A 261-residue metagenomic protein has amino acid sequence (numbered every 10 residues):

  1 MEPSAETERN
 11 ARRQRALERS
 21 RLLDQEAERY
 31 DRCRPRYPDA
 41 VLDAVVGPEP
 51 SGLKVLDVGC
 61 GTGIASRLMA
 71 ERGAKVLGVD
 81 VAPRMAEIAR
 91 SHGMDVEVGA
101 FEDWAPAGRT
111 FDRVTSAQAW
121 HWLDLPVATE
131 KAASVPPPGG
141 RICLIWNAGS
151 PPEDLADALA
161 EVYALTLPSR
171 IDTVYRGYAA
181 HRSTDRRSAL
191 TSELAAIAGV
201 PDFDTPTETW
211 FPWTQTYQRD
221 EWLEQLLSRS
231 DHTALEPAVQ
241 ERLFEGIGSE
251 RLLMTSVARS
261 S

Functional and structural regions predicted by a protein language model:
E2-S51: Conserved class I S-adenosyl-L-methionine
P50, E71, R90, D124 (+1 more regions): Short conserved AdoMet
K54-L56, T62-W104: Class I SAM-dependent methyltransferase SAM/SAH-binding core
D103-V114: A short acidic, Gly/Pro-enriched loop at the edge of an enzyme's catalytic core that lines a small-molecule cofactor
D112-P126: A short SAM/SAH-binding and catalytic strip from SAM-dependent methyltransferases
A128-P138: A short glycine-rich, Lys/Arg-flanked "PGG" loop and its adjoining helix->strand segment in the class I
P138-P212: Conserved catalytic/acceptor-binding region of the Class I
D185-S261: Conserved Class I S-adenosyl-L-methionine
